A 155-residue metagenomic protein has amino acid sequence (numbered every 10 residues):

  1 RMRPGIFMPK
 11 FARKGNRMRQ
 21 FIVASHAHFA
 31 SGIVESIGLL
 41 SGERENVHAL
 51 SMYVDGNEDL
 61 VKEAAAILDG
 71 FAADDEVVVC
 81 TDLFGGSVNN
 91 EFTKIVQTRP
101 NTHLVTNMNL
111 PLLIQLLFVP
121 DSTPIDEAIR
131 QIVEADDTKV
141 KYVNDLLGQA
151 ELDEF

Functional and structural regions predicted by a protein language model:
P9-C80, F84-F155: N-terminal loops that bind phosphate or other acidic moieties and the adjacent beta-alpha structural core
